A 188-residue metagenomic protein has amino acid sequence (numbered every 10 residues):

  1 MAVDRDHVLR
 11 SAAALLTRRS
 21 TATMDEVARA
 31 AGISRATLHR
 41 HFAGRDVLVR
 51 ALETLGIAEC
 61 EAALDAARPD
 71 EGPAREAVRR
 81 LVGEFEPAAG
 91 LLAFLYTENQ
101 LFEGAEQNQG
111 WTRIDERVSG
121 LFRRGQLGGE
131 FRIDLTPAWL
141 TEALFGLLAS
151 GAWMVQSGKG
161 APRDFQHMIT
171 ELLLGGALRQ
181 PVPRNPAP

Functional and structural regions predicted by a protein language model:
M1-A30, V47-R50: Basic, helix-initiating cap at the start of DNA-binding domains
G32-F42: Short hydrophobic/aromatic patch on the recognition helix
F42, D46-G56: Alpha-helical DNA-contacting segments of helix-turn-helix folds
A51, A58, A62-L91, F102-E103: Hydrophobic alpha-helical connector segments
R75-N99, N108-G120, V182: Helical hydrophobic small-molecule/effector-binding pocket
E103-E130, L135-G146, W153: Amphipathic alpha-helical packing segments from all-alpha helical-bundle domains
E116, G120-G128, W153-P188: C-terminal peripheral helix-coil segments that are non-catalytic and often amphipathic
